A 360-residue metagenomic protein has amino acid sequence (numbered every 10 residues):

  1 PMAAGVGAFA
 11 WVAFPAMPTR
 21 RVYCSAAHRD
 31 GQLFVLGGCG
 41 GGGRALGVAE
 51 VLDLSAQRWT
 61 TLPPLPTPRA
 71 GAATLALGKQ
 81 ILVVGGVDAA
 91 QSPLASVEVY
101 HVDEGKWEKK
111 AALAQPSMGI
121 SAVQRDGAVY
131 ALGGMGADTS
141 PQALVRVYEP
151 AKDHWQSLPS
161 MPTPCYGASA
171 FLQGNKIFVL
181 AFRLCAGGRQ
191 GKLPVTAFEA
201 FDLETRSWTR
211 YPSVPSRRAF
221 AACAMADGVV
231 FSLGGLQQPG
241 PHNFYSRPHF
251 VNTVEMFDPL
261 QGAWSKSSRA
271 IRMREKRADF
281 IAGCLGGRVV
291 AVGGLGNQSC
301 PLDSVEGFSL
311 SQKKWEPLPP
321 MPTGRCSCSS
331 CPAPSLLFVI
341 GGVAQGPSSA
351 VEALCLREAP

Functional and structural regions predicted by a protein language model:
P1-P360: Kelch-like beta-propeller repeat domains
